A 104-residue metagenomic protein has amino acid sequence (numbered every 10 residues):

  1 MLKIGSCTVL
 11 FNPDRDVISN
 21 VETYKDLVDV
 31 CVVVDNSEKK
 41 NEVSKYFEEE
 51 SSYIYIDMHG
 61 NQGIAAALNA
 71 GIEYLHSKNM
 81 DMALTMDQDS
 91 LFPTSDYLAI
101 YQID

Functional and structural regions predicted by a protein language model:
K3-G5: Cell-envelope/extracellular polymer assembly enzymes that use nucleotide-activated donors
C7-L27: Short, well-formed alpha-helical segments that are part of the catalytic scaffolds of diverse glycosyltransferases
T8-L10, D35, M86: Short beta-strand/turn micro-motifs composed of small residues that flank or help shape donor/cofactor-binding pockets
V21-D57: Acidic donor-binding segment of Leloir-type glycosyltransferases
D35-E38, Q62, D89: Conserved short acidic donor-positioning loop in nucleotide-sugar-dependent glycosyltransferases
M58-L75: Glycine-rich, basic loop-to-helix element that forms the pyrophosphate-binding segment of sugar-nucleotide handling
M80-D89: Short beta-strand-to-loop acidic/aromatic patch adjacent to the donor-nucleotide binding site
S90-I103: Acidic donor-binding/catalytic loop of UDP-sugar-dependent glycosyltransferases, especially processive GT2
